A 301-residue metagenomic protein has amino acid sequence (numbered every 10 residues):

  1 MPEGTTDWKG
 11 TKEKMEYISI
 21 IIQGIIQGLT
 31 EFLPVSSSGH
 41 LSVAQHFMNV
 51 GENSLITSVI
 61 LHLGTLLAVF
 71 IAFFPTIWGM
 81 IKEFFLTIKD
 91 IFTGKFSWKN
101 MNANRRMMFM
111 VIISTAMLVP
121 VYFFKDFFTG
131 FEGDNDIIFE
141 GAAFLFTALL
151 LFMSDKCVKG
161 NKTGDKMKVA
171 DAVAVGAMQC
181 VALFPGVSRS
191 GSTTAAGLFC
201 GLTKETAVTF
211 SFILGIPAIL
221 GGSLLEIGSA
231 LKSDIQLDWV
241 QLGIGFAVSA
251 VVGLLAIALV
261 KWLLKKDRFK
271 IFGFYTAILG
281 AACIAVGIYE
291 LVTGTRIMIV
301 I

Functional and structural regions predicted by a protein language model:
P2-I301: Multi-pass membrane proteins that catalyze or facilitate reactions on polyprenyl-/lipid-phosphate substrates and their
